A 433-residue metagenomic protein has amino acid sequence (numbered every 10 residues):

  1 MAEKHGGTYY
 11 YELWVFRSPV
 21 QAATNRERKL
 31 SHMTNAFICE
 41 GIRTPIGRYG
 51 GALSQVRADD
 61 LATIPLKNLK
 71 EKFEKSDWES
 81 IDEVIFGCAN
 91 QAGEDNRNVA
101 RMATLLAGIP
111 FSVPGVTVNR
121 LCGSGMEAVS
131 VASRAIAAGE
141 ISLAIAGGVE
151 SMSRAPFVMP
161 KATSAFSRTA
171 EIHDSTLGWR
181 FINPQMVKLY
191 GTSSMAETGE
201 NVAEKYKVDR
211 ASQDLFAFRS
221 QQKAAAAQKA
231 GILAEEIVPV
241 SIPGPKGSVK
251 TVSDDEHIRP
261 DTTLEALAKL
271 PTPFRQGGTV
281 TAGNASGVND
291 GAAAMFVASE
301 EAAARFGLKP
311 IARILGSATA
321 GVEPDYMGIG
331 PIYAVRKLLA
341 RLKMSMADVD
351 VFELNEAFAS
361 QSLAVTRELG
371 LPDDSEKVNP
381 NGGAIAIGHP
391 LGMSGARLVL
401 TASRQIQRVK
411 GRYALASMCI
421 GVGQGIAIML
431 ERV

Functional and structural regions predicted by a protein language model:
S31-A103, A107, T198-R210, S220 (+4 more regions): Conserved active-site "lid/cap" helical segment
S31-A58, L177, L264-I329, Y333 (+5 more regions): Condensing-enzyme catalytic core mediating Claisen C-C bond formation in acyl metabolism
R43-T44, S54-Q55, D59-I64, K75 (+3 more regions): N-terminal extracellular/periplasmic Venus flytrap/periplasmic-binding protein-like
V56, C88-A144, T176-G178, L189-S194 (+4 more regions): Conserved catalytic cysteine-centered active-site region of acyl-thioester-dependent Claisen-condensing enzymes
L143-N201: Flexible glycine-/small-residue-enriched beta->alpha junction loops that bind anionic phosphate/pyrophosphate groups
E197-E200, E236, G244, L315-A386: Active-site pocket-lining segment
